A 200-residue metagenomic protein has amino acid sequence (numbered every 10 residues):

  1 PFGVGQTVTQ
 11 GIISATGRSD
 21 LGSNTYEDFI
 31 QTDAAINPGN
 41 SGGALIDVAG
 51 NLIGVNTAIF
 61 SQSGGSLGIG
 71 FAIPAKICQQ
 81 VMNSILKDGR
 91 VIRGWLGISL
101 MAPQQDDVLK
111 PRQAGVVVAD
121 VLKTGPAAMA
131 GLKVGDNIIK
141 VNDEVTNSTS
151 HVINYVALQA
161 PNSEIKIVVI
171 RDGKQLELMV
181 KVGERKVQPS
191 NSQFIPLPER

Functional and structural regions predicted by a protein language model:
P1-I12, G17-G42, D47-M82, L86 (+2 more regions): Active-site loop architecture of trypsin-fold serine endopeptidases
V48, L52, I77-R200: C-terminal recognition in membrane/secretory proteostasis and scaffolding
